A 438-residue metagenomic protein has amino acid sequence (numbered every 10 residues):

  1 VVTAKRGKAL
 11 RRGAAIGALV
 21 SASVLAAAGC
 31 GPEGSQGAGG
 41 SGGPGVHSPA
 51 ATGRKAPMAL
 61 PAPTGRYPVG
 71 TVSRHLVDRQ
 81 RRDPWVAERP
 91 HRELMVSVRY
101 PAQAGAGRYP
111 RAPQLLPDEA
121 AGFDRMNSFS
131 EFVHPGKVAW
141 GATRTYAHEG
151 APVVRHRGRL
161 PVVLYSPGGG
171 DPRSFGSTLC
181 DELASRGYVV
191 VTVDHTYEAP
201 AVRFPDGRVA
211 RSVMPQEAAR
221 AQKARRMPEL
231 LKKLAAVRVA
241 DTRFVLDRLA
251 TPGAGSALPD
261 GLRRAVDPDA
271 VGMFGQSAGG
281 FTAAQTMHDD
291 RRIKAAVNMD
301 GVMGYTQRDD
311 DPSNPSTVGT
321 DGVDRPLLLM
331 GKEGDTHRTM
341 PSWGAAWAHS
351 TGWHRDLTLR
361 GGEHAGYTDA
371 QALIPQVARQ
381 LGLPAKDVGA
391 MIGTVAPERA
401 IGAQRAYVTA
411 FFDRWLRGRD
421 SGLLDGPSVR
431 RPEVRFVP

Functional and structural regions predicted by a protein language model:
A26-G29: C-terminal motif of bacterial Sec signal peptides marking the signal peptidase cleavage site
G31-E33: Bacterial signal peptide processing site
G43-P61, R66-G70, R79-Q80, V86 (+3 more regions): Alpha/beta-hydrolase-fold serine-hydrolase catalytic core, especially in secreted/extracellular enzymes
V46-V163, D387-P397: Domain-level recognition of soluble alpha/beta enzyme cores, biased toward histidine phosphatases/phosphomutases
T143-R203, Y305-T306, T336-H337: Short substrate-entry loop that stabilizes the transition state in hydrolases
Y197, R203-P268: Alpha/beta-hydrolase active-site loop
V245-N314: Primarily recognizes the serine-hydrolase "nucleophile elbow" in alpha/beta-hydrolase and SGNH/GDSL folds
K294-A365: The feature captures the conserved acid-bearing segment of alpha/beta-hydrolase catalytic domains
